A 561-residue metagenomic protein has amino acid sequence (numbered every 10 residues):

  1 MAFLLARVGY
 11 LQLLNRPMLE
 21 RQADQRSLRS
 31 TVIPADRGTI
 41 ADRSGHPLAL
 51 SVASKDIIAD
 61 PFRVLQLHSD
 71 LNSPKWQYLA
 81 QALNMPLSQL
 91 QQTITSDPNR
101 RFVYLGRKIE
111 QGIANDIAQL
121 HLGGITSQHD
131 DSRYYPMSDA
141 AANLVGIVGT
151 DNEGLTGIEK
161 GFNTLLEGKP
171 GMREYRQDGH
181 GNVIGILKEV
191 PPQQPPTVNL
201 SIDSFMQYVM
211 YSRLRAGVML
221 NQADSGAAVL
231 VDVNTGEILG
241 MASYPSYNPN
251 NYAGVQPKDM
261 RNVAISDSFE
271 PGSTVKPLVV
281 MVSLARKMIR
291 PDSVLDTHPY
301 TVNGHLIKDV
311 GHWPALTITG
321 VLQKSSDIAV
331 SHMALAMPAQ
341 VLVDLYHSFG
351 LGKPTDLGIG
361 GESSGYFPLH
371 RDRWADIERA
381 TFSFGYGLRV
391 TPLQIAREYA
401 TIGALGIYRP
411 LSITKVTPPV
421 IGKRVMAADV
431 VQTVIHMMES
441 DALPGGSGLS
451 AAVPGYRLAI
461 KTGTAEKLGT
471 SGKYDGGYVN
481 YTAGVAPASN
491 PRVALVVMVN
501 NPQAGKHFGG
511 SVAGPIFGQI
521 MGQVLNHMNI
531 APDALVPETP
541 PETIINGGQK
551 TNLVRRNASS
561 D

Functional and structural regions predicted by a protein language model:
M1-Y252, V263, Q340-G350, S471-Y474 (+1 more regions): Periplasmic/cell-envelope proteins involved in peptidoglycan metabolism and beta-lactam response
A49, Q177-L187, A228-S273, L278-Q503 (+4 more regions): Beta-lactam-recognizing serine transpeptidase/beta-lactamase-like catalytic domain environment
